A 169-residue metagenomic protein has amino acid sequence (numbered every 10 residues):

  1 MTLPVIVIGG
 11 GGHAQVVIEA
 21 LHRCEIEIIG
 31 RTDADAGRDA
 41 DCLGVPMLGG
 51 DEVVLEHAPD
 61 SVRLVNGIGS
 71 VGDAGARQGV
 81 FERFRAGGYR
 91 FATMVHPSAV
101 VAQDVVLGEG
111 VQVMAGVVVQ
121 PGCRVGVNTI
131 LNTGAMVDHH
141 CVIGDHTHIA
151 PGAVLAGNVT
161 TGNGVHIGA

Functional and structural regions predicted by a protein language model:
T2-N66: A solvent-exposed beta-alpha-beta segment
L3-P4, I8-V17, R90, V118-T129: Short, conserved structural micro-motifs that define repeat-unit consensus positions and nucleotide-binding loops
G12-H13, G72-G75, V106: Short alpha-helical
I18-L21, R77-V80, V125: Short amphipathic alpha-helical segments
L21-H22, G37-R38, V53-L55, E82 (+4 more regions): Short, flexible, glycine/charge-rich loop motifs used to bind or transfer phosphoryl groups or to couple energy/partner
C24-E25, F84-Y89, G162: Short helix-capping segments at alpha-helix termini
R38-V100: Phosphate-bearing ligand-interacting subdomains that bind or position ATP/ADP/UDP/GDP/NAD(P) or nucleotide-linked
T93-A169: Structural signal for interior beta-strand "rungs" in well-ordered beta-sheet cores of soluble enzyme domains
